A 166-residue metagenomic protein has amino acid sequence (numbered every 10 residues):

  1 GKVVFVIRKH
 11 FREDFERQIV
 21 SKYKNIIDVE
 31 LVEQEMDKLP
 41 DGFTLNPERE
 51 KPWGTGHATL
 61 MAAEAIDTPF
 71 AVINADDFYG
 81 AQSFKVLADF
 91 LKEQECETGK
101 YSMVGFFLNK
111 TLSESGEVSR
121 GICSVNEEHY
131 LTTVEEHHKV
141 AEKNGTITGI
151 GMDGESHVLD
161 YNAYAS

Functional and structural regions predicted by a protein language model:
G1-N74, Y79-G80, F84, E93: Conserved N-terminal catalytic core of the sugar/cofactor nucleotidyltransferase
A81-A165: Conserved core of the sugar-phosphate nucleotidyltransferase
